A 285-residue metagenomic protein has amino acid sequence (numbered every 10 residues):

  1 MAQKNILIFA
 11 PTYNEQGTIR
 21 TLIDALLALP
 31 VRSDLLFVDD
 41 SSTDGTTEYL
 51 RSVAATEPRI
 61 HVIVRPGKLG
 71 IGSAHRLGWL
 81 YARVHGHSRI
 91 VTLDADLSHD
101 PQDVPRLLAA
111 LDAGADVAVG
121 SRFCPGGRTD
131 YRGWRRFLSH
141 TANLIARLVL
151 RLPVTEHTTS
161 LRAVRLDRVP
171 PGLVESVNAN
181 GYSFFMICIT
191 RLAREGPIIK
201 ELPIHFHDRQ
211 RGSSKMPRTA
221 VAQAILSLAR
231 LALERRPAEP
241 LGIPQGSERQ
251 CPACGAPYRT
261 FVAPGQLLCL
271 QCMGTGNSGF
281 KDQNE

Functional and structural regions predicted by a protein language model:
M1-A25: N-proximal low-complexity "stem/linker" segments adjacent to membrane-targeting elements
M1-N5, V174-A253, Q271, K281-N284: Hydrophobic helical membrane-anchoring modules
G17-T21, D44-V53: Acidic helix N-cap motif at the loop->helix transition within catalytic regions of sugar-transfer enzymes
D24-S33: Short, acidic, metal-binding catalytic loop of nucleotide-sugar glycosyltransferases
D39-E48, L97: A conserved acidic beta->alpha catalytic loop
R65-V84, R89, P101-Y182, R209-L226: Acceptor/aglycone-binding surface of glycosyltransferases and processive sugar-polymer synthases
Y258, G276: Cys/His-rich microdomains that often coordinate metals
